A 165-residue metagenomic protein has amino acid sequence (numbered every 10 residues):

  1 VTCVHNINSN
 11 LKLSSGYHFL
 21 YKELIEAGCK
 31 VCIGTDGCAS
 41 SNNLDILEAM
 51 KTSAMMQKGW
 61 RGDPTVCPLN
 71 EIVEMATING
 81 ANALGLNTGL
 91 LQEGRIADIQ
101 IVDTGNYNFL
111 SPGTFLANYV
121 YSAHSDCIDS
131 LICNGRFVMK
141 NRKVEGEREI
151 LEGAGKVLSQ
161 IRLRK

Functional and structural regions predicted by a protein language model:
V1, N8, M55, G85 (+1 more regions): Residue-level marker of positions within ordered structural domains that often coincide with functionally constrained
C3-I7, C32-T35: Short beta-strands and strand-loop turn motifs
N6, S53-M55, N134: Generic beta-structure capping elements
I7-N8, G105: Short glycine-/small-residue-rich Rossmann-like dinucleotide-binding loops
K12-S15: Helical hairpin unit composed of two closely spaced alpha helices linked by a short loop
F19-N106, V120-A123: His/Asp/Glu-enriched, well-ordered alpha-helical/loop segment that forms or immediately abuts the divalent-metal
E74-K165: Active-site microenvironment of metallo-dependent hydrolases
